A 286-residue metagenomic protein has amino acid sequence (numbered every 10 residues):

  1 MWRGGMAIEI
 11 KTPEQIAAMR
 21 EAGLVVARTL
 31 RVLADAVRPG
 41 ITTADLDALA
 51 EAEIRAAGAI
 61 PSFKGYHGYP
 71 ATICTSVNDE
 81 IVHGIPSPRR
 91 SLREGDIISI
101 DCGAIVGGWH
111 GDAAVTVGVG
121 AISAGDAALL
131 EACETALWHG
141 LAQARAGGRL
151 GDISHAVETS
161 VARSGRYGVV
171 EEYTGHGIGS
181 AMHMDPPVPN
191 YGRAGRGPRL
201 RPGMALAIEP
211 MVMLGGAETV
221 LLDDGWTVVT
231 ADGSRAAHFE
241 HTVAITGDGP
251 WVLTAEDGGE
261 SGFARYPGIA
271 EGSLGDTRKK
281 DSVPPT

Functional and structural regions predicted by a protein language model:
M1-T286: Active-site neighborhoods and metal-handling regions in enzymes and metal-associated proteins
